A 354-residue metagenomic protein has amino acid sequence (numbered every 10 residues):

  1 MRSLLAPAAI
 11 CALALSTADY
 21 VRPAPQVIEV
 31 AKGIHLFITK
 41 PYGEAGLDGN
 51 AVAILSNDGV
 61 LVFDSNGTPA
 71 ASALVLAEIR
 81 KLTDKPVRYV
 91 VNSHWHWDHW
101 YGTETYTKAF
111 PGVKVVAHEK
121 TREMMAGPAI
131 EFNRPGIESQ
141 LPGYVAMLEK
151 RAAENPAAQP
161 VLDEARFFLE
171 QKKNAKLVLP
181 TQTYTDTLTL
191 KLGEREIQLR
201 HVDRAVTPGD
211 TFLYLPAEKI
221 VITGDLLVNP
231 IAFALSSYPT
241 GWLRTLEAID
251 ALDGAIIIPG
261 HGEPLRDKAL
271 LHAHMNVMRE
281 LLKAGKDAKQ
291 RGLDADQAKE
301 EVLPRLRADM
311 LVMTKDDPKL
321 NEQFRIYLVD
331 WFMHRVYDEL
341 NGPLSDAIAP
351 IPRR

Functional and structural regions predicted by a protein language model:
A6-S16: Bacterial N-terminal signal peptides
V27-K81, T211-T223: Conserved beta-strand hairpin/beta-sheet module of binuclear metal-dependent hydrolase folds, prominently
D48, P69-A70, W95-Y101, R122-M125 (+3 more regions): Active-site environment of divalent metal-dependent phosphoester hydrolases
F63-S65, R88-H96, V116-E119, V221-G224 (+2 more regions): Active-site neighborhood of phospho(di)ester-bond hydrolases with catalytic His/Asp-centered motifs
R80-P180, T189, K283-A284: Active-site HxH/HxHxD metal-binding segment of metal-dependent hydrolases
K173-L179, T183-L215: Core dinuclear metal-dependent hydrolase active-site scaffold
I220, T240-Q297, E301: Divalent-metal (often Zn2+) His-rich catalytic cores of metallo-beta-lactamase-fold enzymes
Q290-R354: C-terminal regulatory/interaction regions
